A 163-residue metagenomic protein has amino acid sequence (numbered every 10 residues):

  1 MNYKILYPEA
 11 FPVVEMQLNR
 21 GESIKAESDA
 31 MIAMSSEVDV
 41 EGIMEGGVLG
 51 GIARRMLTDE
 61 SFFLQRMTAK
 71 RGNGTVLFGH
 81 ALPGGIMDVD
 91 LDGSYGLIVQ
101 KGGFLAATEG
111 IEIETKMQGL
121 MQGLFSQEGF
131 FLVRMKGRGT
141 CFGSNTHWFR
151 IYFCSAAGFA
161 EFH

Functional and structural regions predicted by a protein language model:
M1-H163: Composition-driven recognition of glycine/serine/threonine/acidic- and proline-rich low-complexity segments and repeats
